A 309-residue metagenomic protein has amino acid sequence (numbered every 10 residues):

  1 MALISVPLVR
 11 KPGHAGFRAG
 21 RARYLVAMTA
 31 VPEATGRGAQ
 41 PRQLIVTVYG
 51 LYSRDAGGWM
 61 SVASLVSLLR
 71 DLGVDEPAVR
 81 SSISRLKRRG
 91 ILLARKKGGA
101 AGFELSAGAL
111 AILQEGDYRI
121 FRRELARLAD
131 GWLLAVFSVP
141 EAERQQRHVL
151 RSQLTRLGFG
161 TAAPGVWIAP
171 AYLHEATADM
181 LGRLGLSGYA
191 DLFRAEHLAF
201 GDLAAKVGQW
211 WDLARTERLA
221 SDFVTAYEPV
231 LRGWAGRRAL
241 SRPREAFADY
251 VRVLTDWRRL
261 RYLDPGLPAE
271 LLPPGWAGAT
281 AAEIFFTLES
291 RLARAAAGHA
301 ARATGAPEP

Functional and structural regions predicted by a protein language model:
Y24-L51: Short alpha-helical segments that sit at the start of domains
A56-L68: Short acidic, hydrophobic short linear motifs in intrinsically disordered regions
G90: Glycine-centered, phosphate/nucleic-acid-interacting loop/turn motifs that mediate DNA/RNA or nucleotide
K96-G102: Short, Lys/Arg-rich nucleic-acid/phosphate-binding segment
L110-D130: Short, amphipathic alpha-helical interaction segments positioned at domain boundaries
E141-G236: Mid-protein regulatory/catalytic core that forms ligand/cofactor-binding pockets and protein-protein interaction
A204-P309: C-terminal regulatory/effector modules of DNA-binding transcriptional regulators
